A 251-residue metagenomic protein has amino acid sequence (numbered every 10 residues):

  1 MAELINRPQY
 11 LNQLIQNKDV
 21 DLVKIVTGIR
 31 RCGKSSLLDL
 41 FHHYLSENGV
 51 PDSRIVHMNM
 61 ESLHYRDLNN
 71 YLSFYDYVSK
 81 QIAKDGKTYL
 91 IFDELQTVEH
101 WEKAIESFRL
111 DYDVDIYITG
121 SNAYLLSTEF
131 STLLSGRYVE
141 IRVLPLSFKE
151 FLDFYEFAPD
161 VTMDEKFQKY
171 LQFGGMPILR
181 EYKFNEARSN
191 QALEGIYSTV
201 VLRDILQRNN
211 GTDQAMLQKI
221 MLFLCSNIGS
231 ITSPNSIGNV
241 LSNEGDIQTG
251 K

Functional and structural regions predicted by a protein language model:
M1-I15, D19: N-terminal pre-Walker A segment at the start of P-loop NTPase domains
L4, K149-K251: Interdomain hinge/linker elements that couple catalytic modules in large macromolecular machines
V26: Hydrophobic anchor at the beta1->P-loop junction of P-loop NTPases
K34: Conserved lysine of the Walker
L37, F41: Hydrophobic positions on the alpha1 helix immediately C-terminal to the Walker A/P-loop
V56-T88: Short glycine-rich substrate-engagement loop in P-loop NTPases that contacts/grips substrate
D115-S121, R142: Structural recognition of the conserved hydrophobic beta-strand(s) that form the central parallel beta-sheet of P-loop
Y124-E140, Y155-E156: Short regulatory helix/loop adjacent to the ATP-binding pocket of P-loop NTPases
